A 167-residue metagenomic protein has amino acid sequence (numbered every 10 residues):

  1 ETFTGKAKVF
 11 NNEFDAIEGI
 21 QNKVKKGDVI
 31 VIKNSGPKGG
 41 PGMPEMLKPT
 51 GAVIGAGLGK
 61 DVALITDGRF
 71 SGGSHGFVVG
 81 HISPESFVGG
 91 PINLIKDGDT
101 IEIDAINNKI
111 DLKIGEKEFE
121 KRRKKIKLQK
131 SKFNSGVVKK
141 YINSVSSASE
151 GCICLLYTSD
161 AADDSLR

Functional and structural regions predicted by a protein language model:
E1-F3, G57-G73: Anionic-ligand anchoring segments at beta-strand to alpha-helix junctions in alpha/beta enzyme folds, i.e., glycine
E1-N34: Long, structured protein-protein interaction/assembly regions in large complexes
V29, N34-P41, G59, H75: Conserved structured catalytic cores and adjacent interaction surfaces of nucleotide-binding/hydrolyzing enzymes
I30, R69-L156: Acidic, glycine-rich flexible loop/linker segments
P44-P49: Charged helix-capping and loop-helix junction motifs
Y157-A162: Conserved small/polar residues in nucleotide/adenosyl-binding loops
